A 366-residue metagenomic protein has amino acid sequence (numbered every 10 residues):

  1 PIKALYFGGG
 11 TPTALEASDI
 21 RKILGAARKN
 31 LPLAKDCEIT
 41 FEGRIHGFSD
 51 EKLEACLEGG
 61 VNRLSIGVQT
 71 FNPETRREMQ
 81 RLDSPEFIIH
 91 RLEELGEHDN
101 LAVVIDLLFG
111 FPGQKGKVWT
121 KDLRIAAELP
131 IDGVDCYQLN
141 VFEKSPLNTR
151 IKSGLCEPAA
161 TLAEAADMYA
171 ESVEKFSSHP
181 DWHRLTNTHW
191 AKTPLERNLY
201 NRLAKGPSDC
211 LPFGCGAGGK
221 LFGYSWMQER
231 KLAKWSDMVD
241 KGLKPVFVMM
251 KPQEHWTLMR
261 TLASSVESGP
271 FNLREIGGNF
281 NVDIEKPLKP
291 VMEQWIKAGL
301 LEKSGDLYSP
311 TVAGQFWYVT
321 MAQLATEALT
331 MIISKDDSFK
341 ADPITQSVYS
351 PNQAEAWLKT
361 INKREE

Functional and structural regions predicted by a protein language model:
P1-V282: C-terminal scaffold of the Radical SAM
A217-E366: Charged, E/D/K/R/S-rich low-complexity terminal regions of large eukaryotic assembly subunits
